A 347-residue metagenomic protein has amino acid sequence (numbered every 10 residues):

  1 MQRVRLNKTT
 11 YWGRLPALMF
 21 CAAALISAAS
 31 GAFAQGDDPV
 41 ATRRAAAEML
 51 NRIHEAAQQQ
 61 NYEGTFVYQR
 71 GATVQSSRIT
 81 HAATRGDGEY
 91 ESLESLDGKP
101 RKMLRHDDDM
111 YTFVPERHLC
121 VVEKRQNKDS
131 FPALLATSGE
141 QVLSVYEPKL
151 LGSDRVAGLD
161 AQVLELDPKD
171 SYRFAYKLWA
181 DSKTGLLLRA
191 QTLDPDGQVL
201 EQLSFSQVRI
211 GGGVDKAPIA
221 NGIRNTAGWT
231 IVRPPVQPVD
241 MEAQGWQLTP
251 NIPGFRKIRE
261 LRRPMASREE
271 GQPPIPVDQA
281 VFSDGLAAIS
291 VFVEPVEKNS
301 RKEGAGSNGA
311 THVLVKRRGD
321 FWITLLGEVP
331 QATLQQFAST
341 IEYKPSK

Functional and structural regions predicted by a protein language model:
R3-M19: Bacterial N-terminal signal peptides that target proteins for export
P16-A28: Bacterial N-terminal signal peptides
S30-A34: Sec/Tat signal peptide C-region and signal peptidase I cleavage site
Q35-H118, S144-S182, L186-L193: N-terminal mature ectodomain segment of secretory-pathway/periplasmic proteins
V114-A133: Acidic/charged, solvent-exposed loop-and-adjacent secondary-structure segments enriched in E/D, K/R, S/T, and G/P
T184-L186, L193, G197-K216, W322-K347: Surface-exposed amphipathic alpha-helical segments
G211-D240, K347: Short, gly/Ser/Thr-rich active-site loops of penicillin-recognizing serine hydrolases
A227-G319, Q331-Q336: Short, solvent-exposed recognition patches
